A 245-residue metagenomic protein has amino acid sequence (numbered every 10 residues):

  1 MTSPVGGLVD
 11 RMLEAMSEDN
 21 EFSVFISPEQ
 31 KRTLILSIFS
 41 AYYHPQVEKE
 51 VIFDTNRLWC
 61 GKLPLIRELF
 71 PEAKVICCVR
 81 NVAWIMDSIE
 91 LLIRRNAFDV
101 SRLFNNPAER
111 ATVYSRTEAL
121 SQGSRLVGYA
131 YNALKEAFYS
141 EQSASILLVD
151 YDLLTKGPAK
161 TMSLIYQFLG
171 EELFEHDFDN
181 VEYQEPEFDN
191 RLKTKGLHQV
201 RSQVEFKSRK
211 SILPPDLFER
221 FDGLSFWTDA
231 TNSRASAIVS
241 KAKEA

Functional and structural regions predicted by a protein language model:
M1-I38, Q184-E185: PAPS-dependent sulfotransferase catalytic core
P4, S27-K31, A119, L213 (+1 more regions): Non-membrane alpha-helical secondary structure
R11, D87-E90, P186-F188: Short secondary-structure transition/capping segments
A15, E50-H176, H198: PAPS-dependent sulfotransferase catalytic domain
S17-S23, F98, T194-V200: Short, structured secondary-structure boundary patches
E29-K31, L103-A111, R201-R209: Short, basic, helix/turn surface patches
R32-P45, A130: A short, well-structured juxtamembrane/interface segment
L120-G123, G128-L148, K156-K160, L164-A245: PAPS-dependent sulfotransferases, especially Golgi type II membrane carbohydrate sulfotransferases
